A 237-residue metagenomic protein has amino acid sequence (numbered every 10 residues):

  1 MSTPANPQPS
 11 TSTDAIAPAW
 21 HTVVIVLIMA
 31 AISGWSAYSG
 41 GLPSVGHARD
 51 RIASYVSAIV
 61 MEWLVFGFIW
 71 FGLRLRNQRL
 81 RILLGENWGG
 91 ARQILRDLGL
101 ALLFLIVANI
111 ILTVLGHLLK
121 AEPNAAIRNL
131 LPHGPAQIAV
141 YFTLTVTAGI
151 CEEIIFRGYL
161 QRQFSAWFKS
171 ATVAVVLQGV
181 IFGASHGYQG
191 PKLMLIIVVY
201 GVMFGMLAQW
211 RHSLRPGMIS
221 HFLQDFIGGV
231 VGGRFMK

Functional and structural regions predicted by a protein language model:
M1-R92, T113, H117, G229-K237: N-terminal, membrane-interfacial amphipathic/helix-forming hydrophobic leader that caps and precedes the first
A17, F142-I155: Hydrophobic, membrane-facing alpha-helical anchors
V23, Y55-V56, I94-L102, I138-F142 (+3 more regions): Hydrophobic alpha-helical transmembrane segments
G34-S39, F182-S185, Q189-K237: Functionally important transmembrane alpha-helices
S44-Y55, L80-A148, A166: Juxtamembrane helix-loop-helix connectors linking adjacent transmembrane helices in multi-pass membrane enzymes
M61-V65, V140, L144, I196-F204: Hydrophobic core segments of transmembrane alpha-helices in multi-pass, intramembrane catalytic enzymes
V107, I111, T147, F156 (+2 more regions): Hydrophobic/aromatic residues in alpha-helical transmembrane segments
C151-L177, M206-S213: Membrane-interface helix/loop boundary segments of multi-pass membrane proteins
